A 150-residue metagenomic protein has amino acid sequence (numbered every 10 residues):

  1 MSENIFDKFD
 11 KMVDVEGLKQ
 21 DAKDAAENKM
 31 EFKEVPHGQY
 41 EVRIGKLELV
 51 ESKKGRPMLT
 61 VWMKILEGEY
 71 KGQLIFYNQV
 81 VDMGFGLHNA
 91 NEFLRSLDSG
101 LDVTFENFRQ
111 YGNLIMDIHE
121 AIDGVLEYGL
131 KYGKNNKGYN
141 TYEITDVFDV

Functional and structural regions predicted by a protein language model:
M1-V150: Short beta-rich binding modules
